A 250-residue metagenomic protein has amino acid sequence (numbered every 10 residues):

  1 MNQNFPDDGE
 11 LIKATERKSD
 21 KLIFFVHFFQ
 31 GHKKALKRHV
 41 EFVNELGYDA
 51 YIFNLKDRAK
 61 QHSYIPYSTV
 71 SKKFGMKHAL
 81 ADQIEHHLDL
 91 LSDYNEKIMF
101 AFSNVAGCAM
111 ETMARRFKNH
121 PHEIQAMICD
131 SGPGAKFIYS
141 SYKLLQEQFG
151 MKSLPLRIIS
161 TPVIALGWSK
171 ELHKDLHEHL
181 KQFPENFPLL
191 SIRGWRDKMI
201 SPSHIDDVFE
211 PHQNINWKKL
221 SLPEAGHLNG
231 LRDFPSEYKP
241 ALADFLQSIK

Functional and structural regions predicted by a protein language model:
N2-Y64: Short, surface-exposed "cap/lid" segments of acyl-processing enzymes
F25-V26, D130, L222: Alpha/beta-hydrolase
F28-F29, S131-P133, W195-R196: Residue-level signal for short, function-critical loop segments
D57-L91: Catalytic nucleophile-loop/oxyanion-hole region of alpha/beta-hydrolase and closely related hydrolase-like folds
S92-S103: Alpha/beta-hydrolase fold nucleophile elbow
C108-K118, M127: Short glycine-enriched nucleophile-adjacent loop and the immediately C-terminal alpha-helix near the catalytic center
H122-G167: Hydrolase active-site cap/lid region
T161-A243: Serine-hydrolase catalytic core
